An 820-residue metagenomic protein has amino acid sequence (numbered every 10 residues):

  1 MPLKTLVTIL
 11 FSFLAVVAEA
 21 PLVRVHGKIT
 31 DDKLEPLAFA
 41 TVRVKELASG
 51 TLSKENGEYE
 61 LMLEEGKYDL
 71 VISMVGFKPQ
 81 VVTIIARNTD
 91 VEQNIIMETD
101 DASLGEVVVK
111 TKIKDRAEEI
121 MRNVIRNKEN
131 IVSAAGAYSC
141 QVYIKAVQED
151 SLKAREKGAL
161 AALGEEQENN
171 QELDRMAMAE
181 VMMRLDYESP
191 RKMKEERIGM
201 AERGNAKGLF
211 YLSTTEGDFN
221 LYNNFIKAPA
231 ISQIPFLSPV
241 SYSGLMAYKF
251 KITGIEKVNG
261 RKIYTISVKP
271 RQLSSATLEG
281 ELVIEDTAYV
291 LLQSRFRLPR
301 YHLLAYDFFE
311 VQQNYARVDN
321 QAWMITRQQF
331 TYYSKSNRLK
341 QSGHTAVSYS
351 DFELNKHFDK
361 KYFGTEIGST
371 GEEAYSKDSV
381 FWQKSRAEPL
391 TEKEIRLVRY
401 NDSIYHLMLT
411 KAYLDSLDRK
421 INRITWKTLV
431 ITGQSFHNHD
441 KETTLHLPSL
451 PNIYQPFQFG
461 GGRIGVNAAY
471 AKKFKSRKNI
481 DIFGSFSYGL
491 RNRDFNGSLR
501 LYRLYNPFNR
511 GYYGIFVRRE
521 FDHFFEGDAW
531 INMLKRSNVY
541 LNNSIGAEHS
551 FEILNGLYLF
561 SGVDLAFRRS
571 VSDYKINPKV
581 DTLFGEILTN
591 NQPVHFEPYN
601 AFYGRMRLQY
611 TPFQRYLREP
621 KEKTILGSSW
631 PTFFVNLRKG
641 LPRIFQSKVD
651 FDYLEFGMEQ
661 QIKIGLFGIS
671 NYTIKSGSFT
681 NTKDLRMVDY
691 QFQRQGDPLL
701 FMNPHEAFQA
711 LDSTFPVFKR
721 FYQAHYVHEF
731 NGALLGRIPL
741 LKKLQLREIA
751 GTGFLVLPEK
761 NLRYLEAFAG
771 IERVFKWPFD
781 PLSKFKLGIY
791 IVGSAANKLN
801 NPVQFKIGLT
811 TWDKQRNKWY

Functional and structural regions predicted by a protein language model:
P21-L22, H26-L37: Structural motif
L34-A38, E60-K67: Short Pro-Gly-centered beta-turn/loop motif in secreted/extracellular proteins
A40-V44, L70, V109, C140 (+1 more regions): Hydrophobic beta-strand segments
V44-E46, V71-V82: A short, solvent-exposed loop/turn motif at the edges and junctions of modular extracellular/periplasmic domains
L47-E58: Short, acidic Ser/Thr/Gly-rich low-complexity loop/linker segments typical of extracellular and cell-surface proteins
T51-L52, K78-Q93: Structured interaction patches on ligand/partner-binding surfaces of diverse proteins
D101, E106-I263, K269-T277, R338-L339 (+7 more regions): Structured extracytoplasmic
P235, G364-Y820: Exposed, low-structure sequence patches enriched in small/polar residues
